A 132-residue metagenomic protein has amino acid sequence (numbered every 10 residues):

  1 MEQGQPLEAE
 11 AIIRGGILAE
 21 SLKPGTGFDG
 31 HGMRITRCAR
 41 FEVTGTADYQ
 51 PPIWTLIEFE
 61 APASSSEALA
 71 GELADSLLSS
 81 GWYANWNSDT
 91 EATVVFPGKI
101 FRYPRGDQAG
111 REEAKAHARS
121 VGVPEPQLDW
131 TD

Functional and structural regions predicted by a protein language model:
M1-G30: Short, extreme N-terminal segment that most often corresponds to the first beta-strand
G4-Q5, N87, D107, R111: Hydrophobic alpha-helical segments and their boundary regions
I12, G32-C38, A109: Intrinsically disordered, low-complexity sequence elements enriched in Ser/Thr/Gly/Pro
K23-G27, E67-L69, L128: Short acidic, gly/pro-rich beta-turn/loop elements at beta-sheet edges and active-site/ligand-binding grooves
T26, G32, E58, D132: Solvent-exposed, flexible loop/coil residues
G27-F28, G71-A74, P97-G98, A109 (+1 more regions): Surface-exposed beta-strand edges and their flanking turn/coil or helix-capping segments
R34-R105: Short, intrinsically disordered low-complexity segments
K99-D132: Acidic, proline/glycine-rich low-complexity IDRs
